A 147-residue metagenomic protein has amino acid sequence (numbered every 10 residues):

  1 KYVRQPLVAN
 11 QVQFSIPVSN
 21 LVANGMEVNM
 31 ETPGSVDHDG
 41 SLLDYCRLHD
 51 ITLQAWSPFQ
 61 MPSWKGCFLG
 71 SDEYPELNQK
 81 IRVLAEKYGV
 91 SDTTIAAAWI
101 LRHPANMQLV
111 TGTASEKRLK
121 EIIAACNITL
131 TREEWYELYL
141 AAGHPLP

Functional and structural regions predicted by a protein language model:
K1-P147: Beta/alpha (TIM)-barrel catalytic core signal, keyed to glycine-rich beta->alpha loops juxtaposed to Asp/Glu that bind
